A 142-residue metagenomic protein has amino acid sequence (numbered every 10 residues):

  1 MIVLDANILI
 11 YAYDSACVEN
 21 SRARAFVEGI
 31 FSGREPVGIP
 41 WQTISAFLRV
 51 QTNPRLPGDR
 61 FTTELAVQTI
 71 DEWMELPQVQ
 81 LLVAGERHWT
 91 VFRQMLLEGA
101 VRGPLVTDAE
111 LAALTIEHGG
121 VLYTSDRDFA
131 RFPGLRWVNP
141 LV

Functional and structural regions predicted by a protein language model:
M1, A112-V142: Acidic, PIN/NYN-like endoribonuclease modules and their adjacent C-terminal/linker elements
M1-I39, P54-Q68, H118: Short, well-structured N-terminal submotif of metal-dependent ribonuclease cores
I8, T43, R87-H88, E110-L111 (+1 more regions): Alpha-helix capping/helix-boundary segments
P36, Q78-Q80, R136: Conserved beta-strand segments of alpha/beta enzyme cores
G38-W41, T124: Short beta-strand segments at enzyme active-site cores
P54-P57, G99-A100, N139-V142: Short, hinge-like loop/turn segments at secondary-structure boundaries
R60, Q78-Y123: Active-site neighborhoods of divalent-metal-dependent phosphate/nucleic-acid chemistry enzymes
